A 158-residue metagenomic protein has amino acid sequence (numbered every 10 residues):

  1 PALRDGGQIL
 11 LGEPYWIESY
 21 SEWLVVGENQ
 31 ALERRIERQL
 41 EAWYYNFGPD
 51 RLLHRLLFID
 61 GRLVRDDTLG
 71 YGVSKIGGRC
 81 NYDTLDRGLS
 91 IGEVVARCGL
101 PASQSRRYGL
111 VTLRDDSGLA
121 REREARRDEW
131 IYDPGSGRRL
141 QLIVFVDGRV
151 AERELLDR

Functional and structural regions predicted by a protein language model:
A2-R158: Residues within mature, well-folded domains
